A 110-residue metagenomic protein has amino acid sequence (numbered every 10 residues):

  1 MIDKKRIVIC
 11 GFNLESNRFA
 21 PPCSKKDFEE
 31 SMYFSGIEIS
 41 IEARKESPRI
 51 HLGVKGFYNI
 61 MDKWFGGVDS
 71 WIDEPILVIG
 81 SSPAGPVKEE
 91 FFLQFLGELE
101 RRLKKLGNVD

Functional and structural regions predicted by a protein language model:
M1-K4, F65-S70, L103-V109: Glycine-rich phosphate/diphosphate-binding loops that line cofactor/substrate pockets in enzymes
I2-W64: N-terminal amphipathic/basic leader segments beginning at the initiator methionine
V8-E15, E29, A84-D110: Active-site histidine-anchored catalytic micro-motif
I9, I72-P75: Conserved beta-strand scaffold positions in the cores of enzyme catalytic domains, especially in NTP/NDP-utilizing
E29-E30, W71-D73: Short hydrophobic/aromatic-rich motifs at helix boundaries and adjacent loops
M32-F34, I76, N108-V109: Short amphipathic alpha-helical segments, especially helix-boundary/capping motifs
E38, E74-A84: Gly-rich Lys/Arg/Thr-decorated short loops/hinges at beta-loop-alpha junctions or inter-strand turns that position
